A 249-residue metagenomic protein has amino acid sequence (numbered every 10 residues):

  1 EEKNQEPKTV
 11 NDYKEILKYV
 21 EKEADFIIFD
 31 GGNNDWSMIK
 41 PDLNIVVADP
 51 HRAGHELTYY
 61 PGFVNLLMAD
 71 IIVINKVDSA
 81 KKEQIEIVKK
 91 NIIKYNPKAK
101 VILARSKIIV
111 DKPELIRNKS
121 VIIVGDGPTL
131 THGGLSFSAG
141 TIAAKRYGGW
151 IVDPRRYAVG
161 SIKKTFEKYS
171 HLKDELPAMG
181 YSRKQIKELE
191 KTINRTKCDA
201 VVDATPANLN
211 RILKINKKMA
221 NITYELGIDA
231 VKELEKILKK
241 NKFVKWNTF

Functional and structural regions predicted by a protein language model:
E1-L103, V110-D111: Phosphate/Mg2+-binding loops and adjacent switch elements in nucleotide/diphosphate-handling enzyme cores
A99-K100, S106-F249: P-loop NTP-binding site
